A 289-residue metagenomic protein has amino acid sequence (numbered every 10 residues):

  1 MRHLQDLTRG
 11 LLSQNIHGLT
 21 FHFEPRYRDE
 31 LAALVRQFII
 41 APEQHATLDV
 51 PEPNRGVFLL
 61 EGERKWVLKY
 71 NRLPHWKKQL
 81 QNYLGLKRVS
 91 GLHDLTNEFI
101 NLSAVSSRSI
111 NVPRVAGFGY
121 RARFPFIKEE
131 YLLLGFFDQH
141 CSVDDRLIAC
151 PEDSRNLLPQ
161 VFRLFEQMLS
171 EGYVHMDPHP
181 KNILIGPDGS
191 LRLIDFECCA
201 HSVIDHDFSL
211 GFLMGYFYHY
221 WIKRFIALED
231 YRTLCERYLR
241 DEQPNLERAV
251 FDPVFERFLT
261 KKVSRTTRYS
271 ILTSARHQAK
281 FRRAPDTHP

Functional and structural regions predicted by a protein language model:
M1-T47: Juxta-kinase regulatory segment immediately upstream of eukaryotic protein kinase catalytic domains
F38-F137, S170: Conserved ATP-binding subdomain of kinase catalytic cores across diverse folds
H75-L80, C141-D144, I194: Short acidic/His/Gly/Ser-rich catalytic and metal-binding motifs that mark active-site loops of diverse hydrolases
D94-L95, N101-V112, D144-H179: Conserved kinase catalytic-core helix
R121, G186-D188: Short beta-strand micro-motifs enriched in acidic
E130-G135, S190-F196: A short beta-strand motif that forms the metal-chelation/ATP-contact edge of phosphoryl-transfer active sites
K181-I185: Hydrophobic residue at the +6 position relative to the catalytic HRD Asp in the kinase catalytic loop
R192-H288: C-lobe/activation-segment region of protein kinase-like
